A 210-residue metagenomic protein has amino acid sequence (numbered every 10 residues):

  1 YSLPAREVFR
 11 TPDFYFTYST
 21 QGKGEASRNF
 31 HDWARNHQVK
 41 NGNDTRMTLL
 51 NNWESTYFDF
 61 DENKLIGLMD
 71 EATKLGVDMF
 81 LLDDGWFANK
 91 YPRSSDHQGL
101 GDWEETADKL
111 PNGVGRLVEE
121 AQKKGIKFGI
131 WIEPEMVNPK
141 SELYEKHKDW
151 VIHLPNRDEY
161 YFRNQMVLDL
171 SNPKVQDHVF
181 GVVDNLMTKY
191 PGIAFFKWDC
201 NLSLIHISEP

Functional and structural regions predicted by a protein language model:
S2-T20: Short Pro-Gly-centered flexible turn/kink motifs
R6, L50, A121, V179 (+1 more regions): Conserved, mostly hydrophobic/aromatic
T45-M47, E54-F58, P134-N185: Active-site-adjacent "subsite" loops/lids of carbohydrate-active enzymes
T48-N51, L82, F128-I132, F196-W198: Hydrophobic faces of well-ordered beta-strands that scaffold small-molecule active sites in alpha/beta enzyme cores
T56-E145, D177-G181: Aromatic- and glycine-enriched glycan-recognition loops and surfaces that form the carbohydrate-binding subsites
A72-T73, M187-K189: Non-catalytic positions within long, well-ordered alpha-helices that form the structural scaffold/packing of enzyme
V77, P191-I193: A structural motif
S203-P210: Residue-level detector of conserved catalytic or cofactor/ligand-binding positions in enzyme active sites
